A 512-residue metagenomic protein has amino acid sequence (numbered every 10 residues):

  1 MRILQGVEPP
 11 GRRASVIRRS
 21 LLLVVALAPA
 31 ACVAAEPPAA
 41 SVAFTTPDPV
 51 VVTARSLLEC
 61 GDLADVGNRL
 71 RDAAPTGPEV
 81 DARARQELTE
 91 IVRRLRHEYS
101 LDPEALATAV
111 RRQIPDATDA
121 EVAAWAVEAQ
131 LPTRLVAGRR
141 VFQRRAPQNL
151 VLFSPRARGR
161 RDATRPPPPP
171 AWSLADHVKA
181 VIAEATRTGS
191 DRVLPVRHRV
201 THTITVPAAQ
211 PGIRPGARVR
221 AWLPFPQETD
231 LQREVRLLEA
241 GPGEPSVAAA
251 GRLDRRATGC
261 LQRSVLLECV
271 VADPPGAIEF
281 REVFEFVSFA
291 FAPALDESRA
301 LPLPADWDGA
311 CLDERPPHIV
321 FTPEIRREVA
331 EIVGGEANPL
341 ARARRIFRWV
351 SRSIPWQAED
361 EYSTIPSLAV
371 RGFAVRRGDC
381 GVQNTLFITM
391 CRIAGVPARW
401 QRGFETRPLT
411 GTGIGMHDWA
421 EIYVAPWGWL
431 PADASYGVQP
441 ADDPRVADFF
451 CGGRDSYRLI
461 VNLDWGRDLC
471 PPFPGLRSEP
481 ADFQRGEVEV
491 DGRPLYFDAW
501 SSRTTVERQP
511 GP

Functional and structural regions predicted by a protein language model:
S20-A31: Bacterial N-terminal signal peptides
P37-V51: TPR-adjacent "capping" and linker segments in tetratricopeptide-repeat scaffold/adaptor proteins
V52, S56, C60, V382-P474: Hydrophobic/aromatic-rich core segments of domains that either
L58-G61, L261-E268, D273-A374: Acidic low-complexity segments
L63-R69: Solenoid-repeat scaffolds in large eukaryotic assemblies
D72, E87-A292: Intrinsically disordered, low-complexity N-terminal segments that are enriched in acidic
P339-I346, R376-C391: Active-site nucleophilic cysteine motif
R454-P512: Low-complexity, Gly/Ser/Thr/Pro-rich intrinsically disordered linker/tail segments
